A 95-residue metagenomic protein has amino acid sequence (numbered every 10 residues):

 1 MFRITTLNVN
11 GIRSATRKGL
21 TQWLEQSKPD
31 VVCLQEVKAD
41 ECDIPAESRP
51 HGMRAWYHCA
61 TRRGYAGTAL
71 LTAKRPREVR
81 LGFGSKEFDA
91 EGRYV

Functional and structural regions predicted by a protein language model:
M1-P50, A60, Y65, L81: N-terminal, active-site-proximal structural segment of metallo-dependent hydrolase catalytic domains
K38, A46-V95: Structured beta-strand-rich core segments of catalytic domains in phosphoester-bond hydrolases
